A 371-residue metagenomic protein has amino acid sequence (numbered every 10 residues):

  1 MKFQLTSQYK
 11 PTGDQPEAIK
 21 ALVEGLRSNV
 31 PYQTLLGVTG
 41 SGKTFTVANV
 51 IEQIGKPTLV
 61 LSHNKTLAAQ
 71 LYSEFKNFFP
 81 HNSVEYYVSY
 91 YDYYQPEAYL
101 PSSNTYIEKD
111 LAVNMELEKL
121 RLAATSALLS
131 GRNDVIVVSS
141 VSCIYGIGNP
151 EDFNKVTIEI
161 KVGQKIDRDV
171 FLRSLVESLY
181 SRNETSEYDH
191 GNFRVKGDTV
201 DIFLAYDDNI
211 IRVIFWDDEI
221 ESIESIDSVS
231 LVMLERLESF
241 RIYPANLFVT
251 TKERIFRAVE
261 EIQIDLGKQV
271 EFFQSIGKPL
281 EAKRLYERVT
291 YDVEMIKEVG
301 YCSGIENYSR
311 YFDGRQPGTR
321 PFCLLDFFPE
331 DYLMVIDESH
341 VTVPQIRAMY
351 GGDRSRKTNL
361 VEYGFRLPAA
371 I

Functional and structural regions predicted by a protein language model:
M1-I371: ASCE RecA-like P-loop NTPase motor cores that couple ATP hydrolysis to mechanical translocation on nucleic acids
